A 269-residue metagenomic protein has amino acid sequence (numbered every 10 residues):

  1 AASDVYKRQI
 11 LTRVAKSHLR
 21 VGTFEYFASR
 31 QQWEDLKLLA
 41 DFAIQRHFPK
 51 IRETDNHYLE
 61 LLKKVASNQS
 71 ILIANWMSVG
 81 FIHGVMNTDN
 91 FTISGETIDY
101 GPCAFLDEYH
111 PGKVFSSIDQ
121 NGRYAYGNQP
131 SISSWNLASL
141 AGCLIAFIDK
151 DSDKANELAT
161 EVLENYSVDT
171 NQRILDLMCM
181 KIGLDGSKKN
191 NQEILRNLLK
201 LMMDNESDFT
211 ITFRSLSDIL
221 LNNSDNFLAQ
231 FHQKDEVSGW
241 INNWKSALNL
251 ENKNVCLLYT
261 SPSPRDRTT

Functional and structural regions predicted by a protein language model:
A2-Q9, Y259-P264: Conserved small/polar residues in nucleotide/adenosyl-binding loops
D4-H83, S94-K181, D185-K188: ATP-dependent phospho-/nucleotidyl transfer catalytic cores
T88: Catalytic-loop Lys-Pro-X-Asn motif of eukaryotic-like protein kinases
Q120-S261, R265: Regulatory N- and C-terminal appendages and interdomain linkers associated with kinase/kinase-like NTP transferase
T268-T269: Ala/Thr-enriched low-complexity intrinsically disordered regions
